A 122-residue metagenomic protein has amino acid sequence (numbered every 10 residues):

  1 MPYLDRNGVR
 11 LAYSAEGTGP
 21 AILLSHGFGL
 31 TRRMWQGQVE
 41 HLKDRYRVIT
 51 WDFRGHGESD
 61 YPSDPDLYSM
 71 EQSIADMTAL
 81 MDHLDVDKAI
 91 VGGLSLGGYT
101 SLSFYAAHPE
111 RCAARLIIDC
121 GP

Functional and structural regions predicted by a protein language model:
M1-I22, D44-R47, V86-D87: Alpha/beta-hydrolase fold catalytic core
G19, G27-L30, S95: Active-site glycine-rich loops that stabilize anionic/oxyanionic intermediates across multiple enzyme folds
G27-G37, V48: Serine-hydrolase catalytic-loop signature spanning alpha/beta hydrolases and amidase-signature enzymes
G29, F53-G57, P122: Alpha/beta-hydrolase active-site loop signature
R32-Q36, E58-Y61, Y99: Short N-terminal helix/helix-N-cap motif within the alpha/beta-hydrolase-1
E40-K43, I49-G92: Active-site loop/oxyanion-hole signature of alpha/beta-hydrolase fold enzymes
D87-P122: Conserved hydrolase catalytic core segment
